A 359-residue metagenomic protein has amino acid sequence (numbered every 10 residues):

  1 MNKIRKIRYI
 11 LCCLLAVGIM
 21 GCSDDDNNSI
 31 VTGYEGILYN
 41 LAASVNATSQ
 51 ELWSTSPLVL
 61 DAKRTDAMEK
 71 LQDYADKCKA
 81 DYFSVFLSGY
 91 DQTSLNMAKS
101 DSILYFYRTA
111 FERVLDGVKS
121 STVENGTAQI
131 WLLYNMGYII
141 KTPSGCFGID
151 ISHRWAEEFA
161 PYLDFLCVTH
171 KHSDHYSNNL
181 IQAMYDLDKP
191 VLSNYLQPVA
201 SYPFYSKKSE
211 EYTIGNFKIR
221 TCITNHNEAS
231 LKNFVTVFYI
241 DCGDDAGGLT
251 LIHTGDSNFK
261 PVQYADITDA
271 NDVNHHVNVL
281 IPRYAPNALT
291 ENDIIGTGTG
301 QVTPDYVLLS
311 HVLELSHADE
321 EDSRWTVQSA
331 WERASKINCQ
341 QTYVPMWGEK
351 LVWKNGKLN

Functional and structural regions predicted by a protein language model:
N2-L11: Bacterial N-terminal signal peptides that target proteins for export
G18-G21: C-terminal motif of bacterial Sec signal peptides marking the signal peptidase cleavage site
S23-L132, I139-E158, F165, Y176-I181 (+5 more regions): Metallo-beta-lactamase
V31-A43, F204-G215, K232, A265-D266 (+1 more regions): Binuclear metal-ion centers of metallo-dependent hydrolases, dominated by the metallo-beta-lactamase
R113-N125, L192-G248, K336, V344-K350 (+1 more regions): Metallo-beta-lactamase
H153-W155, N225-V302: Active-site-proximal loop/helix segments of hydrolase catalytic cores
W155-E157, H172-Y176, P198-A200, Y212 (+5 more regions): Active-site environment of divalent metal-dependent phosphoester hydrolases
V168, D188-Q197, Y306-H311: Short internal beta-strands
